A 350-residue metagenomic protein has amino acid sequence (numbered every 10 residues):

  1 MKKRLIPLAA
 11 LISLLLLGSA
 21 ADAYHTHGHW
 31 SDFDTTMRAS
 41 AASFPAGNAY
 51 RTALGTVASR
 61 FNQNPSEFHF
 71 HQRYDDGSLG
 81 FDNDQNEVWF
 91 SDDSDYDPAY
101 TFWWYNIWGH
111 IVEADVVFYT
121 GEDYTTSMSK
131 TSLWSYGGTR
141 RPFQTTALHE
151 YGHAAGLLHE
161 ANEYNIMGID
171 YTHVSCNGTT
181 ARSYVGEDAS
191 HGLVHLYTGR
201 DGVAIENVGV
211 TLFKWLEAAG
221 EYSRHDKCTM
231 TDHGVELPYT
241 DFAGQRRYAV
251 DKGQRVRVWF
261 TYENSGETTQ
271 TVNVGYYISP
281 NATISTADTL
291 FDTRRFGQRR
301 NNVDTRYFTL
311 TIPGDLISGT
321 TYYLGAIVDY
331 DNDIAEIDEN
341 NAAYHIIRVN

Functional and structural regions predicted by a protein language model:
M1-L8: Bacterial N-terminal signal peptides that target proteins for export
L8-A49, D97-P98, F102-H110, G202-V203 (+2 more regions): Disordered inhibitory propeptide/activation segment of secreted metzincin zinc metalloprotease zymogens, centered on
S43, P65-F68, E122-Y124, L158-A161 (+4 more regions): Acidic glycine-/aspartate-rich tracts in secreted/extracellular proteins
F44-A49, S127-M128, C176-T180, I334-A335: A generic structural signal for short coil/turn motifs at secondary-structure boundaries
Y50-L158, T229-S265, N273-Y277, R294: Metzincin-family zinc-dependent endopeptidase catalytic domain
D92-D93, S135-G199: The catalytic-center signature of Zn2+-dependent metalloproteases
G199-N350: Extracellular/luminal regions of secreted and cell-surface proteins that mediate adhesion/ECM remodeling
